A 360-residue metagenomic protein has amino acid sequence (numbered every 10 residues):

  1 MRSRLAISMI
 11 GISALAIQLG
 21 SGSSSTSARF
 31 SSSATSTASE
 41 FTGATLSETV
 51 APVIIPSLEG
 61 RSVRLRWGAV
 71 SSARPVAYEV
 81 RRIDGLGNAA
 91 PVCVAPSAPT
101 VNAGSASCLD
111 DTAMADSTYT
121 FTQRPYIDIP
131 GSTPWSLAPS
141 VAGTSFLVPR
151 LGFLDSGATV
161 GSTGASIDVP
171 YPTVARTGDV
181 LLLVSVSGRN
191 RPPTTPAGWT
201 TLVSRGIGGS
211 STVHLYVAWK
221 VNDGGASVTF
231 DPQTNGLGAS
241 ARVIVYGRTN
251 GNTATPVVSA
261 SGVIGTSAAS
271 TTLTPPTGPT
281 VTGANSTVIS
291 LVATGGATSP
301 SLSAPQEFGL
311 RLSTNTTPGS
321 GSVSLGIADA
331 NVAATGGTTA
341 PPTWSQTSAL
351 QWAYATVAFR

Functional and structural regions predicted by a protein language model:
R2-I55, L147: Short, polar/proline-rich extracytoplasmic segments that appear immediately after membrane translocation
S23, P75, D116-T118, G225-S227 (+1 more regions): Extracellular Ig-like/FN3 beta-sandwich strand-entry sites
S31-S33, I83, R124-D128, Q233-N235 (+1 more regions): Beta-strand-rich extracellular modules
S36-R74, I129-V148: Pro/Thr/Ser/Gly-rich low-complexity, intrinsically disordered linker/stalk tracts
E59, A115-D116, T177, G283: Surface-exposed loops/turns
A77-D116: Recognizes extended acidic, P/S/T-rich segments that occur within or adjacent to Ig-like beta-sandwich modules
C108-W135: Beta-strand-rich modules
V148-R360: Primarily extracytoplasmic/secreted proteins and surface-exposed domains characterized by disulfide-bonded cysteine
